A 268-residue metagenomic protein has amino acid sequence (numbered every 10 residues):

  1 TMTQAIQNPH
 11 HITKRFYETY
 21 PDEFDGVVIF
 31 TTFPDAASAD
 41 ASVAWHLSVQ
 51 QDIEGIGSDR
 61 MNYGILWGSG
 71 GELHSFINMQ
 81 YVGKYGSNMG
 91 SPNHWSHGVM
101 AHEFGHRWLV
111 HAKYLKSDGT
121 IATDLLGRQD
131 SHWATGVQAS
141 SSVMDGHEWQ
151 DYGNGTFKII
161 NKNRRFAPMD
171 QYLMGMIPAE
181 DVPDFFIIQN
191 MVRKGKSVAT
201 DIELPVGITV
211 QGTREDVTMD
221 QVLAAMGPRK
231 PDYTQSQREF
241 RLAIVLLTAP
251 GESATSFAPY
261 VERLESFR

Functional and structural regions predicted by a protein language model:
T1-H97, F104, T200-R268: Zn2+-dependent metallopeptidase catalytic core
H10-R15, L115-R268: Replace "(M1/M4/M9/M12/WLM)" with "(e.g., M1/M4/M8/M9/M12/M26/WLM)" and add "not limited to" to clarify scope
Y20, W108, A112, I177-P178: Sec/Tat-exported extracytoplasmic proteins
N93-G98, N163, A167: Solvent-exposed, acidic/flexible segments
H94, A101-I121: Catalytic Zn2+-binding segment of zinc metalloproteases
